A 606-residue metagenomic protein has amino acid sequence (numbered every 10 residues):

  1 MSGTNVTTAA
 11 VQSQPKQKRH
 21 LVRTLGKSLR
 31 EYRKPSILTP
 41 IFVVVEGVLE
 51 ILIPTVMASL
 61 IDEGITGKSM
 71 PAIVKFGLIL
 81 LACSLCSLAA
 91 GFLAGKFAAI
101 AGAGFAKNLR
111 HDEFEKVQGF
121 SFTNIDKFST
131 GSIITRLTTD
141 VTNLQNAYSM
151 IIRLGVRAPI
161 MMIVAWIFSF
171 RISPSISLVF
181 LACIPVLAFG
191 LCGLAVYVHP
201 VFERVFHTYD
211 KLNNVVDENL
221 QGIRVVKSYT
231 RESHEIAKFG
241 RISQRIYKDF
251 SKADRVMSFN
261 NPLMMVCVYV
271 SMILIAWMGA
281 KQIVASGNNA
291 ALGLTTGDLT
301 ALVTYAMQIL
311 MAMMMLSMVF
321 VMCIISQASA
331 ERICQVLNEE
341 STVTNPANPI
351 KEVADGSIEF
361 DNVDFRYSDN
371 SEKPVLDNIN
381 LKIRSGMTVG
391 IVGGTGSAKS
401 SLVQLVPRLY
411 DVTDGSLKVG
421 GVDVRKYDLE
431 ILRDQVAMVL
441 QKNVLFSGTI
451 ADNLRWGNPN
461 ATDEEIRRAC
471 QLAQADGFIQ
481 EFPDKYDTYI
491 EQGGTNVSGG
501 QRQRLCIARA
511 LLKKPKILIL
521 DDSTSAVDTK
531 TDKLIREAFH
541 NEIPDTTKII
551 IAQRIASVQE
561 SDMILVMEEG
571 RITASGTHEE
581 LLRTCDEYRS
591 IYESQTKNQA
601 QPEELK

Functional and structural regions predicted by a protein language model:
M1-E50, M57, I65-I79, A94-A98 (+12 more regions): Membrane-integrated ABC transporters
T4-K16, G67, A103, H111-T135 (+6 more regions): Short intracellular "coupling" helices and adjacent cytoplasmic loop segments at the cytosolic face of multi-pass
Q14-K18, I41-F42, L49-D62, C83-T130 (+13 more regions): Juxtamembrane helix-loop junctions of ABC transporter transmembrane domains
E31, P35-V48, S59, A89 (+3 more regions): Transmembrane helices of ABC transporter permease
E31-K34, G119-T123, T139-I152, V156 (+6 more regions): An intracellular "coupling" helix at the cytosolic face of ABC transporter transmembrane type-1 domains
P35-S36, C83-G102, R153-I160, L181-T208 (+4 more regions): Alpha-helical transmembrane segments of multi-pass membrane proteins
S69-L78, V164, F168-A182, K252-E331 (+1 more regions): Helix-loop-helix
K351-K606: ABC-type nucleotide-binding domain
